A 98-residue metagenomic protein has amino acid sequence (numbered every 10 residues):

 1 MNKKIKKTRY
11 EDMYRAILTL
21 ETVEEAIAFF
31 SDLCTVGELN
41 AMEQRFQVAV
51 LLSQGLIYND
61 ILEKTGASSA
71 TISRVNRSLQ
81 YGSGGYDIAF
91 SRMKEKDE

Functional and structural regions predicted by a protein language model:
M1-L18: General nucleic-acid-binding
I17-E21, I27: Active-site anion-handling motifs in enzyme catalytic cores
E25-Q44: Short, Lys/Arg-enriched anionic-surface-contact patches
M42-L56: Short, amphipathic alpha-helical "recognition" segments used to contact nucleic acids or chromatin
G55-L62, G84: Short helix-capping/linker segments at secondary-structure and domain boundaries
N59, E95-E98: Hydrophobic alpha-helical segments
D60-T65, I72: Short alpha-helical "recognition helix" segments of helix-turn-helix
S68-K96: C-terminal structural segments of small proteins and small subunits
